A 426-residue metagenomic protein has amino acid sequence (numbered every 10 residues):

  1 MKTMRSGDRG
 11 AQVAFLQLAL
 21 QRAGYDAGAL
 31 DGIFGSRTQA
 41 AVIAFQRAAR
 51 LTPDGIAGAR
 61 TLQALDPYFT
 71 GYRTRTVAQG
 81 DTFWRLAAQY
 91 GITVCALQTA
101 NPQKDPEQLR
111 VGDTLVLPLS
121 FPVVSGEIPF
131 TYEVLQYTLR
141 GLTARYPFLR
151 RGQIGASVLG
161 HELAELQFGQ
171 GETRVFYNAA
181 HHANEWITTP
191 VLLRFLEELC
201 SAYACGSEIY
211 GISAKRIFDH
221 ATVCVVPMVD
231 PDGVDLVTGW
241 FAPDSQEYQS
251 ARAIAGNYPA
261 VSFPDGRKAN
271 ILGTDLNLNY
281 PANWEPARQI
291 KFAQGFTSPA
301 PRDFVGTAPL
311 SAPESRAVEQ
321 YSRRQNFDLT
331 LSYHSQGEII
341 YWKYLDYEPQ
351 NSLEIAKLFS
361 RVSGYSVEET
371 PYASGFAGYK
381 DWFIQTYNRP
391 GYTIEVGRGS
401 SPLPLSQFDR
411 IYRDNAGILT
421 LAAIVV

Functional and structural regions predicted by a protein language model:
M1-K2, L18-D31: Extracellular-facing binding/remodeling surfaces
T3, R85, A96, V116-L159: Short glycine- and acidic-rich boundary segments immediately preceding or forming the N-terminal edge of structured
D8-L18, D31-S36, P67-G91, D113 (+1 more regions): Primarily a LysM-type cell-wall glycan-binding module
V42, L97: Conserved hydrophobic/aromatic packing and binding residues within compact polymer-binding modules
P147-R150, H161, E172-R174, D219-C224 (+3 more regions): Loop/turn elements at helix/coil->beta-strand transitions in domains of secreted/extracellular proteins
A164-E172, A180: Short beta-strand-to-loop junctions in surface cap/lid or active-site-entrance loops
E172, W186-L196, C200-Y341, P349: Active-site/substrate-binding loop(s) of hydrolase catalytic cores
Y280-V426: Metallocarboxypeptidase
